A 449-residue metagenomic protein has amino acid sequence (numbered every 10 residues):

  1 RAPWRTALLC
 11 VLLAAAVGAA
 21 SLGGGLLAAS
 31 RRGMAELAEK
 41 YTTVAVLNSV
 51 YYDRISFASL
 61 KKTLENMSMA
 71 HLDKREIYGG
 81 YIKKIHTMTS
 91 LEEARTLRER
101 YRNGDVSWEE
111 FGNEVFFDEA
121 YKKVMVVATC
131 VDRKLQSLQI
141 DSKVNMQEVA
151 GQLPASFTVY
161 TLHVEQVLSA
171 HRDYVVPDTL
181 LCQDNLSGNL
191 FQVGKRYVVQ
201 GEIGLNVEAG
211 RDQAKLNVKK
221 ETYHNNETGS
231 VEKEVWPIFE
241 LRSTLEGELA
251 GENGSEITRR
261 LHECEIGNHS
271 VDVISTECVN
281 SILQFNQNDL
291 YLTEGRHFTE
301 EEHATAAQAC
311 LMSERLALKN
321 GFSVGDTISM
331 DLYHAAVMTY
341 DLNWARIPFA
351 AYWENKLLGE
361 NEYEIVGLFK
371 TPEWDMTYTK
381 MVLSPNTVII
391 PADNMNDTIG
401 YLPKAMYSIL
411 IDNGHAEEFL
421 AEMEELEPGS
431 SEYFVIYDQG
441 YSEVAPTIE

Functional and structural regions predicted by a protein language model:
A2, I448-E449: Interfacial "coupling" helices/loops that link adjacent transmembrane helices in transporter permeases
A2-R31: Short, strongly hydrophobic transmembrane alpha-helices
A28, R32-K122, V126-Q152, T158-V159 (+5 more regions): Basic-flanked hydrophobic alpha-helices used for secretion and membrane insertion
